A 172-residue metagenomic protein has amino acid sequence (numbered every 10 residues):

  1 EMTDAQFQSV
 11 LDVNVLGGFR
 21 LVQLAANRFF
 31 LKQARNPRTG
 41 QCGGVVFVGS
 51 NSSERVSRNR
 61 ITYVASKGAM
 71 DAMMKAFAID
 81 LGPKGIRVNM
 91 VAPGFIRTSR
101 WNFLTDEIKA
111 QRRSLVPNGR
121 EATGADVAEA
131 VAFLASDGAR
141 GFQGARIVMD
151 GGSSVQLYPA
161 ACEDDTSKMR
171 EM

Functional and structural regions predicted by a protein language model:
E1-Q8, W101, R112: Substrate-binding pocket helix/loop in short-chain dehydrogenase/reductase
V22, S66, M74: Active-site helix of classical SDR
N27, I79-D80, R140: Alpha-helical segment proximal to the catalytic Tyr-Lys
S50: Residue(s) in the substrate-gating loop at a strand-loop-helix junction that position the organic substrate next
G82, R87, F142-G144: Short, small/polar-rich loop/turn modules that mediate ligand/substrate recognition or access, typified
R120-M149, S154: C-terminal substrate-recognition "lid" of short-chain dehydrogenase/reductases
Q143-M172: Short C-terminal tail/terminal secondary-structure segment of NAD(P)H-dependent dehydrogenase/reductase domains
